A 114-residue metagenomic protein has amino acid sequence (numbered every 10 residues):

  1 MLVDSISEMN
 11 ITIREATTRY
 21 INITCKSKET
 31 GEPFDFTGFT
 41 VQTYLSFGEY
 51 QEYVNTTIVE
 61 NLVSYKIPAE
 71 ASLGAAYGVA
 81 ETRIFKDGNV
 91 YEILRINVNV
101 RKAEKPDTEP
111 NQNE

Functional and structural regions predicted by a protein language model:
M1-T108: N-terminal assembly/attachment segments of tailed bacteriophage virion structural proteins
T108-E114: Compositionally biased low-complexity segments at domain edges in trafficked proteins and select soluble regulators
